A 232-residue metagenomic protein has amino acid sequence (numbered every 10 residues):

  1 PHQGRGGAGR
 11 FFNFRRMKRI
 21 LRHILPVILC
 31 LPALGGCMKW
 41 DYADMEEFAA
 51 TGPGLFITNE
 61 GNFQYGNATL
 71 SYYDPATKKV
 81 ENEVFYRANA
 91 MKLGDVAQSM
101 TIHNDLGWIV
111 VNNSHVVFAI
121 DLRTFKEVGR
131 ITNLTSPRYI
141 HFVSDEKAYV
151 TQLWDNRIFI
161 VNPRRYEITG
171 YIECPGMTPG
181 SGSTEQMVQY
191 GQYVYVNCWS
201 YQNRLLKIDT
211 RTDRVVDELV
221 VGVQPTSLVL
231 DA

Functional and structural regions predicted by a protein language model:
P1-G35: Sec-dependent bacterial lipoprotein signal peptides
C37-A232: Predominantly soluble domains enriched in secretory-pathway, periplasmic, or organellar proteins
